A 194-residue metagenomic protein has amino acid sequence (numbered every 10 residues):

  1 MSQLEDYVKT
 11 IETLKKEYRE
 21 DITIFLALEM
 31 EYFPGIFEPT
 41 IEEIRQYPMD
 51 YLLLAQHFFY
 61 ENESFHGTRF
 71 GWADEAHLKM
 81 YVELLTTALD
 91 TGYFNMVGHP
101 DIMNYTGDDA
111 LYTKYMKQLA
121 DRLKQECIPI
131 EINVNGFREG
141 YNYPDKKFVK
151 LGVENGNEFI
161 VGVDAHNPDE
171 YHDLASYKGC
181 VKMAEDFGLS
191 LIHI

Functional and structural regions predicted by a protein language model:
M1-A76, H172: A metal-dependent hydrolase metal-coordination microenvironment
Y7-L14, P39-E43, L84, Y115-L119 (+2 more regions): A general structural detector for well-ordered alpha-helical segments in enzyme core domains, enriched
Y18-E20, Q125-E126, N155, F187: Helix C-cap/helix->beta junction micro-motif
L26, M96, F159-V161: Residue-level marker for buried hydrophobic side chains located in beta-strands that build the well-ordered beta-sheet
E31-F37, Y105-A110, F137-P144, P168-S176: Acidic-and-aromatic substrate-binding clefts and catalytic sites of carbohydrate-active enzymes
L53-N155: Domain-core and long-helix interface of multi-subunit machines
N157-H172: Short acidic/histidine-rich active-site segments
I192-I194: Conserved small/polar residues in nucleotide/adenosyl-binding loops
